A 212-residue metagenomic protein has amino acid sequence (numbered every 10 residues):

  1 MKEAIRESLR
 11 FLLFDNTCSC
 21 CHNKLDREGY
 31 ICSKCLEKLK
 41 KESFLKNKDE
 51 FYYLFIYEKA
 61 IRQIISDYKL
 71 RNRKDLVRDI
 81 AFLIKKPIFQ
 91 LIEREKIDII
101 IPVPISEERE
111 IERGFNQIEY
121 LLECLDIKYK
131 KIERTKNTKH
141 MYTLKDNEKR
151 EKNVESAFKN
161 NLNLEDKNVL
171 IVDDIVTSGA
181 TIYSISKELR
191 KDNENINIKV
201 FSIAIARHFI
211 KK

Functional and structural regions predicted by a protein language model:
M1-K212: Glycine-rich phosphate/pyrophosphate-handling loop used in enzymes and phosphotransfer proteins
